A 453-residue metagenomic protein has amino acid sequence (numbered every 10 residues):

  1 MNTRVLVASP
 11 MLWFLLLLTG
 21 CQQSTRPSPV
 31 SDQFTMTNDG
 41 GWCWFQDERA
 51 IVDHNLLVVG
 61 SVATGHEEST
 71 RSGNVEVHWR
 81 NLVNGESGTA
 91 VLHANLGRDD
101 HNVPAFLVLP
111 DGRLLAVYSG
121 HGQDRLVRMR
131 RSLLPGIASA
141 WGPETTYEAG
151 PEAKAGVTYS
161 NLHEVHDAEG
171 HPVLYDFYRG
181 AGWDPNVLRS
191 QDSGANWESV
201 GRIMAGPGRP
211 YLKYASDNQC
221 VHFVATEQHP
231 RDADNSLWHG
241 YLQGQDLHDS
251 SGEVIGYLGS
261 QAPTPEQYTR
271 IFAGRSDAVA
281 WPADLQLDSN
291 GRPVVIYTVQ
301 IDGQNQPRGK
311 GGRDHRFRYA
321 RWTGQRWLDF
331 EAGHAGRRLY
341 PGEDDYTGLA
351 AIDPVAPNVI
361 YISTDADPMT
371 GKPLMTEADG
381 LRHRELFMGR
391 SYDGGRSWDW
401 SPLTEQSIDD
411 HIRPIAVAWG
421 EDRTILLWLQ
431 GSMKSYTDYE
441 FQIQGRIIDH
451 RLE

Functional and structural regions predicted by a protein language model:
M1-M11: Bacterial N-terminal signal peptides that target proteins for export
V5, Q23-S24: Positively charged, low-complexity intrinsically disordered regions
T19-G20: C-terminal motif of bacterial Sec signal peptides marking the signal peptidase cleavage site
R26-E453: Extracellular, repeat-based ectodomains that mediate carbohydrate processing or recognition
